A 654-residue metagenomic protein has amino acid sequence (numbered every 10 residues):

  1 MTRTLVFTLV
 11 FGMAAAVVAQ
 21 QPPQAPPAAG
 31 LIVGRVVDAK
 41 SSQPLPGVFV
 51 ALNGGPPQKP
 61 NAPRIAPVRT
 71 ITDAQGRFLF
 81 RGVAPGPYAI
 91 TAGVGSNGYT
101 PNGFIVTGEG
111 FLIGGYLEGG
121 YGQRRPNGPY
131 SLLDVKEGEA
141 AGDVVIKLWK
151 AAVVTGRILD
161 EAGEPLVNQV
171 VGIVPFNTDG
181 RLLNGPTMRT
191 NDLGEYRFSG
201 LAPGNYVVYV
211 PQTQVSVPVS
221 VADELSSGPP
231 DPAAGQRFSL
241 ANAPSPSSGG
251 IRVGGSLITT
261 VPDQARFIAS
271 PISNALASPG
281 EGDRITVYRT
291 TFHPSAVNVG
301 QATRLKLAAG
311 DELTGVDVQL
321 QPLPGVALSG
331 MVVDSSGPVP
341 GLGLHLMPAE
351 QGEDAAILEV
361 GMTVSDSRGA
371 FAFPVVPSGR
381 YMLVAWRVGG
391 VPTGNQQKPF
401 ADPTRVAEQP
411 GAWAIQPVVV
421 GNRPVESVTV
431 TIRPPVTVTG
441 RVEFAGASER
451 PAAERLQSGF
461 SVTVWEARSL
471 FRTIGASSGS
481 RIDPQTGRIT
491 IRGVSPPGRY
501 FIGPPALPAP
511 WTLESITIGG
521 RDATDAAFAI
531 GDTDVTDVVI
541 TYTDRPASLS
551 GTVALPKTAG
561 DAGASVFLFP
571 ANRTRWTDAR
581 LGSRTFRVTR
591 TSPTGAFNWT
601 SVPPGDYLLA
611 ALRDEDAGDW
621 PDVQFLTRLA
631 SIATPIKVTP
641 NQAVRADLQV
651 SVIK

Functional and structural regions predicted by a protein language model:
T2-K654: Long luminal/extracellular ectodomains of secretory-pathway precursor proteins
